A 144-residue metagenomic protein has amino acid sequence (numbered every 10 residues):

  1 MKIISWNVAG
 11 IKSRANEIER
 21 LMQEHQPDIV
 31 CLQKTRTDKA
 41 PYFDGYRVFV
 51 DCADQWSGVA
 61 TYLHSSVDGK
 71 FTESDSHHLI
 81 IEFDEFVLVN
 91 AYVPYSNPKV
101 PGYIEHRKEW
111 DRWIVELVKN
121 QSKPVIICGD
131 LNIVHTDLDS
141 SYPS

Functional and structural regions predicted by a protein language model:
M1-F43, V59: N-terminal, active-site-proximal structural segment of metallo-dependent hydrolase catalytic domains
M1-G10, E85-N97, C128: Active-site-proximal beta-strand elements of phosphoester/diester hydrolases
S5-K12, F71, Y103-K108: Short, flexible loop segments at the rims of nucleotide/cofactor-binding pockets, characterized by
K12, D38-P41, S96-V100, V134-P143: Short catalytic/ligand-binding loop motif for oxyanion handling, primarily in non-cytosolic enzymes, centered on
R20-Q23, H77-D84, R112-K123: Short amphipathic alpha-helices and their capping/turn segments at secondary-structure boundaries
I29, W110-S144: Metal-dependent phosphoesterases centered on the DNase I-like endonuclease/exonuclease/phosphatase
T35-K99: Structured beta-strand-rich core segments of catalytic domains in phosphoester-bond hydrolases
Y92-I114, S141-S144: Surface-exposed cleft-lining segments at the edges of enzyme active sites
